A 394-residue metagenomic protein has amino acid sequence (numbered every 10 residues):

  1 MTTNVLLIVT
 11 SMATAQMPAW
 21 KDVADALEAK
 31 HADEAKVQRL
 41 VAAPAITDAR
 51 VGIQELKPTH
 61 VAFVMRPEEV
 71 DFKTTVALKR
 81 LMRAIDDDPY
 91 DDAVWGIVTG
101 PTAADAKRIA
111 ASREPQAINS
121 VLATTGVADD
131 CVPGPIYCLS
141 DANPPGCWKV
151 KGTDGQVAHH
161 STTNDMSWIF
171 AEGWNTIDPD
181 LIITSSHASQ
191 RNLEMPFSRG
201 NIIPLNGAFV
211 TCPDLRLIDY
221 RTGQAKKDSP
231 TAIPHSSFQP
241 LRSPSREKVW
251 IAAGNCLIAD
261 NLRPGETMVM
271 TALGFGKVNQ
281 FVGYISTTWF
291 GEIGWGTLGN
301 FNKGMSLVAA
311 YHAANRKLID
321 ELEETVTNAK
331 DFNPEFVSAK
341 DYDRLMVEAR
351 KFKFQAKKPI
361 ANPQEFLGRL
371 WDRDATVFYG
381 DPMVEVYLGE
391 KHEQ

Functional and structural regions predicted by a protein language model:
M1-A77, G368-Y387, K391-Q394: Pre-catalytic or accessory/regulatory segments outside the catalytic core
T3, K57-H60, I177-I182, S245-V249 (+2 more regions): Loop/turn elements at helix/coil->beta-strand transitions in domains of secreted/extracellular proteins
V9-M17, R39-L40, A171-E172, A253-I258 (+1 more regions): Second-shell loop/turn segments in exported
A15-W20, I46-R50, E69-L78, C131-V132 (+4 more regions): Extracytoplasmic/secreted cell-surface and envelope-processing proteins
K30-D33, A42-D178: Structured catalytic cores of large enzymes
A49-V51, S167-W174, P179-D180, S185-M195 (+5 more regions): Generic recognition of flexible, low-complexity loop/linker segments
E68-E69, K107-S112, V249-E393: Active-site-proximal C-terminal subdomain of hydrolase catalytic domains
P89-I118, T125-V127, S185-A188, P196-N300: Catalytic cores of nucleophile-dependent amide-cleaving enzymes
